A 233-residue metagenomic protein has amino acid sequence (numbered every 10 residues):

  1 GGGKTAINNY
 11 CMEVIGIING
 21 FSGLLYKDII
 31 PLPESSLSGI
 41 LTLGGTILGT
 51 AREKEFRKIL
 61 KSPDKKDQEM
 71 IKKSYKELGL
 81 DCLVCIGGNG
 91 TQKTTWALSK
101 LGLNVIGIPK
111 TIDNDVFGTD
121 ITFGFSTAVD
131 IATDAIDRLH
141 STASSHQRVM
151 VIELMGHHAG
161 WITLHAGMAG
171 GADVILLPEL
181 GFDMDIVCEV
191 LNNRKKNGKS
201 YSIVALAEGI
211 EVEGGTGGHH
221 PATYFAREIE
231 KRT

Functional and structural regions predicted by a protein language model:
G1, L25-P31, I59-L60, T94-S99 (+4 more regions): Short acidic, glycine/serine/threonine-rich loops at helix termini
G1-D28: N-terminal phosphate-binding or glycine-rich loops at protein starts, especially the Walker A/P-loop of NTPases
G2-N8, P31-S36, A97-G107, F123-T127 (+1 more regions): A glycine- and small-aliphatic-rich helix-loop capping segment at beta-alpha/alpha-beta transitions that lines
N8-I18, S99-T122, L176-D183: Short, acidic/small-residue loops that bind anionic groups at enzyme active sites
I18-L24, R52-K54, N89-G90, T111-N114 (+3 more regions): Acidic, glycine-rich active-site loops and adjacent beta-strand->loop/helix elements that engage anionic groups
Y26-L83, F123-D134: Glycine-rich oxoanion-binding loops at beta->alpha junctions
S74, C82-G87, K93-A97, N104 (+2 more regions): Accessory alpha-helical/coil subdomains and C-terminal extensions that flank or cap enzyme catalytic cores
